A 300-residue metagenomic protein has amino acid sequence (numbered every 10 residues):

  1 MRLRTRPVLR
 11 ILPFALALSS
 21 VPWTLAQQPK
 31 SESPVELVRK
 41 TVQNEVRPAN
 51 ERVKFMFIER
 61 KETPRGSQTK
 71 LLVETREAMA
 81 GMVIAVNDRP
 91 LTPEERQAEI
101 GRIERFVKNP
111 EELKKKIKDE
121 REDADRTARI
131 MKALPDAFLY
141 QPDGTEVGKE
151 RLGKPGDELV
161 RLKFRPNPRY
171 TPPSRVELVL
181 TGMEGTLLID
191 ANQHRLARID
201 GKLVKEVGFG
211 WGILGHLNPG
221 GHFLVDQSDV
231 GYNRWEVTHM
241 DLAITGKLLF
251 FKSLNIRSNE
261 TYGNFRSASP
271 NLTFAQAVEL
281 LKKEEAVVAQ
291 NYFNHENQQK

Functional and structural regions predicted by a protein language model:
M1-P7: N-terminal secretory signal peptides that target proteins for export/translocation
R10-V21: Bacterial N-terminal signal peptides
P22-A26: Sec/Tat signal peptide C-region and signal peptidase I cleavage site
Q27-E184, A191-A197, K202-G221, D229-R234 (+1 more regions): Structured extracytoplasmic
D226, V237-H239: Beta-strand elements of repeat-based all-beta scaffolds
